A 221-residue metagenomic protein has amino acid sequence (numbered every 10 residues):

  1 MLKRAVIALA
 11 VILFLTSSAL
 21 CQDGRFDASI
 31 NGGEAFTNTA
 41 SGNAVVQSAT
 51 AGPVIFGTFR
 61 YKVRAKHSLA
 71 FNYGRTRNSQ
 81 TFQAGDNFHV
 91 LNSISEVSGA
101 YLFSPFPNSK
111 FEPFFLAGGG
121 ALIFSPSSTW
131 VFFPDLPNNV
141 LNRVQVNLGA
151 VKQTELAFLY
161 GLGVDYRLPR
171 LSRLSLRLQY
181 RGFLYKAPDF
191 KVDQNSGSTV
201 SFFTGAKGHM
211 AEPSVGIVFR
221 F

Functional and structural regions predicted by a protein language model:
M1-G24, F221: Cleavable N-terminal export/targeting peptides
L20-K62, L69, V218-R220: Short glycine/proline- and aromatic-enriched beta-strand/turn motifs that initiate or cap beta-hairpins
D23, T58-R143, A150, E155-L156 (+2 more regions): Gram-negative (and chloroplast) outer-membrane scaffold detector with strong preference for beta-barrel transmembrane
S29-G33, N72-G74, L116-G120, R177-R181: Transmembrane beta-strands of outer-membrane beta-barrel proteins
T37-A40, S79-T81, F124-S128, K186-F190: Short acidic/His/Gly/Ser-rich catalytic and metal-binding motifs that mark active-site loops of diverse hydrolases
G42-S48, D86-V90, N147-Q153, F202-A206: Outer-membrane beta-barrel domain signature
Q47, T129-G149, D189-T204: Solvent-exposed loop segments that connect transmembrane elements
R167-F221: Predominantly the C-terminal beta-signal and adjacent terminal strand-loop region of outer-membrane beta-barrel
